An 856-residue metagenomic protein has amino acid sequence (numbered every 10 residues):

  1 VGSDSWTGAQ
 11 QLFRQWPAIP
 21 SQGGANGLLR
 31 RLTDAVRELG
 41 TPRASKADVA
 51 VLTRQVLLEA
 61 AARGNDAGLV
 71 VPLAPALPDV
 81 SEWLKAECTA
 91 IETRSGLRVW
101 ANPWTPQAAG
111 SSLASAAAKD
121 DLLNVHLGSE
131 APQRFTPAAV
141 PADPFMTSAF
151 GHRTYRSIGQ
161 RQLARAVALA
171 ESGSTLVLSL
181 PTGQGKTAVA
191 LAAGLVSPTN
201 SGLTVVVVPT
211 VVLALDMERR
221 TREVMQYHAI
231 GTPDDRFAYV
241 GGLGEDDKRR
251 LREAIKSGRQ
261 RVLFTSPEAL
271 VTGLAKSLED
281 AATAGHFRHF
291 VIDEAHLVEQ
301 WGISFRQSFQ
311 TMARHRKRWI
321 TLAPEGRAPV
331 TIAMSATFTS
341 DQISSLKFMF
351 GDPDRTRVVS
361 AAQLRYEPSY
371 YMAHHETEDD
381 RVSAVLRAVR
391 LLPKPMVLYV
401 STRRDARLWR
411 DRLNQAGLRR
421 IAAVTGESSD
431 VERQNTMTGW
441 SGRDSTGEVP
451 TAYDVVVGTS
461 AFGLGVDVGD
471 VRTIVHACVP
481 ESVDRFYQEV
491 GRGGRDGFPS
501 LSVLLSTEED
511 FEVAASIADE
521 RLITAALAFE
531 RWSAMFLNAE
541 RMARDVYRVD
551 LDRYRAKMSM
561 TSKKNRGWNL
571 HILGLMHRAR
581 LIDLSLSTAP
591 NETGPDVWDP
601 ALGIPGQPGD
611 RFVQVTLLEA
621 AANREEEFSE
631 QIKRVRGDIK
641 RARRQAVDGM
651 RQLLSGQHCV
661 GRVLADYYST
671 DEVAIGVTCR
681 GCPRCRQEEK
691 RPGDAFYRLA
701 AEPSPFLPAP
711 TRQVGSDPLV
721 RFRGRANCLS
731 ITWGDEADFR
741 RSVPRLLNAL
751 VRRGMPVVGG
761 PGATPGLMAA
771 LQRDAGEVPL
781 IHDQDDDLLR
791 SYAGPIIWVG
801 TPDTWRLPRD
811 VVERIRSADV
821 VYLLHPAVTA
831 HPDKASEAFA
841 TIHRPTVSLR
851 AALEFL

Functional and structural regions predicted by a protein language model:
V1-R365, T377, S383-K394, L408-R419 (+8 more regions): N-terminal helicase ATP-binding lobe
V1-V71, Q614-L617, Y667, V673-L856: PRPP-associated nucleotide enzymes
T175-V177, R236-A238, T331, T356-V358 (+9 more regions): Conserved beta-strand scaffold positions in the cores of enzyme catalytic domains, especially in NTP/NDP-utilizing
L180, V208, V240, I292 (+8 more regions): Short beta-strand/turn micro-motifs composed of small residues that flank or help shape donor/cofactor-binding pockets
G242, V291, A361-L364, T425-S428 (+4 more regions): Short, acidic/turn-prone active-site loops that include or flank metal/cofactor- and phosphate-binding residues
S369-E376: Short beta-strand elements at the ligand-binding edges of bilobed clamshell
L391-G426, V431-Y453, A461, V466-S704 (+3 more regions): C-terminal helicase lobe
